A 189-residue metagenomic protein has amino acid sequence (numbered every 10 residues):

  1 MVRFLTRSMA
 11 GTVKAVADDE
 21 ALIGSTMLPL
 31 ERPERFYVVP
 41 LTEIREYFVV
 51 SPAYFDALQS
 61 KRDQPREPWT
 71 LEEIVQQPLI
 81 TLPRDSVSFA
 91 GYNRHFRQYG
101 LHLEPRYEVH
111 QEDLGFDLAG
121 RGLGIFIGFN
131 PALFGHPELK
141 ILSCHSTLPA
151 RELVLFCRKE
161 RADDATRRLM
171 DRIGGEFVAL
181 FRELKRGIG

Functional and structural regions predicted by a protein language model:
M1-P33, E108-V109: Central regulatory/effector-binding core of bacterial HTH transcription factors
F4, I23-S25, V38, F48-V49 (+4 more regions): Generic preference for hydrophobic
V16-S25, E46, L101, L114 (+1 more regions): Alpha-to-beta junction loops
P33-I44, W69, D113-R161: Beta-alpha-beta core module
F36-L79: Flexible hinge/capping segments at coil-to-helix
P65-L71, V75-Y99, D163-R167, F177-I188: Secondary-structure junction motif
H102-E108: Glycine- and charged-residue-rich phosphate/anionic-cofactor binding loop of Rossmann-like
L142-I188: A late-sequence structural motif
